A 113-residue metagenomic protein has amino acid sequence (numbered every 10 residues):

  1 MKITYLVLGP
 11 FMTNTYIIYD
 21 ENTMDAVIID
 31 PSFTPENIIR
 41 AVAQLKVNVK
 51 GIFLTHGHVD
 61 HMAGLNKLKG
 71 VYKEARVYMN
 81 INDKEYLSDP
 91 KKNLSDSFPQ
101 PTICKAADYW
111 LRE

Functional and structural regions predicted by a protein language model:
M1-L45: Conserved beta-strand hairpin/beta-sheet module of binuclear metal-dependent hydrolase folds, prominently
F33-E113: Active-site HxH/HxHxD metal-binding segment of metal-dependent hydrolases
